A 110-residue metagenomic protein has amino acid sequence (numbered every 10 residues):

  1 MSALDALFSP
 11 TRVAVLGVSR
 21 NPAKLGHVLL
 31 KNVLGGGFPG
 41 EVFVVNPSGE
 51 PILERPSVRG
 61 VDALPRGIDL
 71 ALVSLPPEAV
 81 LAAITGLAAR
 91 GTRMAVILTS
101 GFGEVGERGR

Functional and structural regions predicted by a protein language model:
M1-R110: Catalytic-core regions of core metabolic enzymes, especially those transforming organic acids/acyl-group intermediates
